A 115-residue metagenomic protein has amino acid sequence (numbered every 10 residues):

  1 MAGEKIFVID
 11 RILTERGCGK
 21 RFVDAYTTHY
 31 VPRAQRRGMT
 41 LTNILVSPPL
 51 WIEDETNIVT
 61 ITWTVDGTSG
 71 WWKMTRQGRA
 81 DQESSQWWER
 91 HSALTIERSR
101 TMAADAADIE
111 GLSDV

Functional and structural regions predicted by a protein language model:
M1-G3, D114-V115: Basic/polar N-terminal segments that are highly enriched at the extreme N-terminus, encompassing both cleavable
A2-R21, R33: Surface-exposed interaction/gating patches
G3-R11, V46-G67: Accessory recognition modules or surfaces
K20-F22, W71-K73, E110-G111: Short acidic, gly/pro-rich beta-turn/loop elements at beta-sheet edges and active-site/ligand-binding grooves
A25-T42, D54-E55, T64-A104: An amphipathic, aromatic/His-enriched active-site/gating alpha helix that lines ligand/cofactor pockets
A103-V115: Acidic/histidine-enriched, glycine/proline-rich intrinsically disordered or flexible terminal extensions
